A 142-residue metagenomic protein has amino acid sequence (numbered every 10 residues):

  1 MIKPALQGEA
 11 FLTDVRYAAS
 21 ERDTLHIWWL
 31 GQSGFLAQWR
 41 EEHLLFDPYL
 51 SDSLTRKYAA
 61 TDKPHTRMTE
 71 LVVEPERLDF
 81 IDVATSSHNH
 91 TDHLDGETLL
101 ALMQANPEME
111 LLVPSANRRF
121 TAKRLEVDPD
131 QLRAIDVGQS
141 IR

Functional and structural regions predicted by a protein language model:
I2-R22, V113-R142: Metallo-beta-lactamase
K3, G8-S20, W39-N89, E97-Q104: Pre-active-site segment of Zn-dependent metallo-hydrolases
T24-H26, N106-L111: Short active-site oxyanion
L25-W29, S33-L36: N-terminal pre-catalytic "stem/leader" segment of glycosyltransferase-like enzymes
L30, S87, V113-S115: Short His-Asn-centered micro-motif
G34-R40, R142: Short amphipathic alpha-helices and their capping/turn segments at secondary-structure boundaries
F46, L112-V113: Structural recognition of the beta-strand scaffold that forms the well-ordered cores of secreted hydrolase catalytic
E74-D82, S87-D95, L102, F120-R142: Conserved N-terminal glycine/acidic-rich loop preference
